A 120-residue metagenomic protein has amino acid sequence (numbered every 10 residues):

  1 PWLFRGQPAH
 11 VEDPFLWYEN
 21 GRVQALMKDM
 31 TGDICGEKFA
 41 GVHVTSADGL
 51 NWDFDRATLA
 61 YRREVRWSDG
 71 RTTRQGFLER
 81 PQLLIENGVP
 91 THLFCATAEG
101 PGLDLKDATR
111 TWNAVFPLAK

Functional and structural regions predicted by a protein language model:
P1-K120: Carbohydrate-active catalytic/glycan-binding domains of CAZyme proteins, especially the secreted or lumenal ectodomains
